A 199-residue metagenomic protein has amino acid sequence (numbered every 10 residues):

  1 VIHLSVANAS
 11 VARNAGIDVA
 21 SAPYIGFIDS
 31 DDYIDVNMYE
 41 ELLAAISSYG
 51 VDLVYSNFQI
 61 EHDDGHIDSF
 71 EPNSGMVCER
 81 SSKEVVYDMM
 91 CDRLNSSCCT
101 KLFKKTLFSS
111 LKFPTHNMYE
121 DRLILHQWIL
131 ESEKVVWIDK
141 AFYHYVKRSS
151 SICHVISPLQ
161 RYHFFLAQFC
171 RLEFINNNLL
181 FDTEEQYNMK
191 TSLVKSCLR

Functional and structural regions predicted by a protein language model:
V1-C170: Nucleotide-sugar donor-binding/catalytic module of glycosyltransferases that assemble extracellular/cell-envelope
L166-N188: C-terminal, non-catalytic tails of nucleotide-sugar-dependent glycosyltransferases
N188-R199: Non-catalytic, C-terminal membrane-associated alpha-helical segments of glycosyltransferases
